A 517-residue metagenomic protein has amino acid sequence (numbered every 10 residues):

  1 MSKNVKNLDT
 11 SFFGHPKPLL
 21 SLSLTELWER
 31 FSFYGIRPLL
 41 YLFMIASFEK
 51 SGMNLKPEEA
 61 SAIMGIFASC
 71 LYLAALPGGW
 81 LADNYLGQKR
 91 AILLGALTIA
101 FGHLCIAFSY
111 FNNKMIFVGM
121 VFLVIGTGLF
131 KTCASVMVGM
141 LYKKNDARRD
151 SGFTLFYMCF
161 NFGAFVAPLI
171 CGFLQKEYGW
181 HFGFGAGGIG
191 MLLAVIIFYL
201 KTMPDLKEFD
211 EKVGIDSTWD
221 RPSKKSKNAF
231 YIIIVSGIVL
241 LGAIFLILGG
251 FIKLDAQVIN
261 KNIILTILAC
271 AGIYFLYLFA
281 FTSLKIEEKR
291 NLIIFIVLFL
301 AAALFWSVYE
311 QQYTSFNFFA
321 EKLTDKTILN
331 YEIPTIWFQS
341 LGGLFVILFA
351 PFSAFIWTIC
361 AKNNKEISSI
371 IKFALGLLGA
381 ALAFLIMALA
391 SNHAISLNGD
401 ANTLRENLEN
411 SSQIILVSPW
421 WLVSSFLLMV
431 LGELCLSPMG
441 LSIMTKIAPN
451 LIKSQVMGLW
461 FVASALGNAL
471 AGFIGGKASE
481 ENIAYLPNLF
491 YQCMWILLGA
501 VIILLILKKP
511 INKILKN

Functional and structural regions predicted by a protein language model:
M1-S21, K144, G172-N317, E321-I328 (+3 more regions): Intracellular loop-helix junctions on the cytosolic face of multi-pass helical membrane proteins
P38-E59, Q312-W337: Short amphipathic helix-loop junctions that connect adjacent transmembrane helices in Major Facilitator Superfamily/SLC
S61-A82, S340-S353: Central cavity-lining transmembrane alpha-helices of secondary-active solute carriers, predominantly the Major
A75-F108: Conserved MFS/SLC helix-loop-helix module at the cytosolic interface between two early adjacent transmembrane helices
N84-A96, E288, I359-L378: Cytoplasmic membrane-interface "Motif A"-like loop-to-helix N-cap segments of 12-TM Major Facilitator Superfamily
L97-K114, A374-I414: C-terminal ends and interior cores of transmembrane alpha-helices in multi-pass membrane transporters/permeases
G102, K114-F130, F299, S396-C435: Hydrophobic core of transmembrane alpha-helices in multi-pass small-molecule transporters, especially MFS/SLC-type
R148-P168, Q175-K176, G183-A194, Q339-I347 (+1 more regions): Glycine-rich segments within core transmembrane alpha-helices of 12-TM secondary carriers
